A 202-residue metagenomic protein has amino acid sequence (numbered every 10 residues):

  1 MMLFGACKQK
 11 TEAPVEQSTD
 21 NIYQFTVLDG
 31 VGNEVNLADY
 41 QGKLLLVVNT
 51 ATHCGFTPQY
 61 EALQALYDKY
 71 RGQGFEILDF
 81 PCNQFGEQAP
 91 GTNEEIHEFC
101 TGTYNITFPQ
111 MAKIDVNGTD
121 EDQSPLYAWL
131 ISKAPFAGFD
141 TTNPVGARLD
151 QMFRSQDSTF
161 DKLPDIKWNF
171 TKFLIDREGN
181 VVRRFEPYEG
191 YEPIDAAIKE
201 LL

Functional and structural regions predicted by a protein language model:
L3-A6: C-terminal motif of bacterial Sec signal peptides marking the signal peptidase cleavage site
T11-A38, P58: N-terminal "domain-start" segment that seeds a small globular fold
K43-L44, T52-H53, T57-P81, T101-Y104: Conserved helix-turn-beta segment immediately C-terminal to the redox Cys motif in thioredoxin-like folds
N49, G74-G91, T107-T119: Thiol-based oxidoreductase modules, predominantly thioredoxin-like and allied folds used for disulfide exchange
A62-A65, G91, E95, F99 (+2 more regions): Extracytoplasmic/secreted proteins, especially bacterial periplasmic and envelope-associated proteins
N105-Y188: Thiol/selenol-based redox catalytic cores and closely related redox-interacting motifs
V182-L202: Non-catalytic, surface beta->alpha helical segment in thiol-disulfide oxidoreductase systems
